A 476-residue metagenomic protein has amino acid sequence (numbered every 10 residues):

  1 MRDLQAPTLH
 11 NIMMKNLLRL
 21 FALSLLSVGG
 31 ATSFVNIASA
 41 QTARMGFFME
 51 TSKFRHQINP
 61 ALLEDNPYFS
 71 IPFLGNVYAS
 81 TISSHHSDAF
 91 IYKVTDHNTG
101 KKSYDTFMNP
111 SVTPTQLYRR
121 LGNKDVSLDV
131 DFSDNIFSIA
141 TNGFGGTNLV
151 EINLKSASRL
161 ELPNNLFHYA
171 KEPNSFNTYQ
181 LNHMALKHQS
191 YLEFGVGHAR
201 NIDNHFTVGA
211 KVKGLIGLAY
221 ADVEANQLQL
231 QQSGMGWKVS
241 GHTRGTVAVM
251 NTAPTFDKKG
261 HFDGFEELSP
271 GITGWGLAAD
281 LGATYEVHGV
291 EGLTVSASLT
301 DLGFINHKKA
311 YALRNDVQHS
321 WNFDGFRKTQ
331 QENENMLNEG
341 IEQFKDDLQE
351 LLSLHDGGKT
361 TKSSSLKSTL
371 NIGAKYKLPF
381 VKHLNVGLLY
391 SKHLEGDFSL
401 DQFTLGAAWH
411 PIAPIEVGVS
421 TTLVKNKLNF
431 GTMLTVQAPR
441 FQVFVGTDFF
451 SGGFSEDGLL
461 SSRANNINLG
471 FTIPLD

Functional and structural regions predicted by a protein language model:
M1-R44, L475: Bacterial Sec-dependent N-terminal signal peptides
Q41-D476: Subset of outer-membrane beta-barrel
